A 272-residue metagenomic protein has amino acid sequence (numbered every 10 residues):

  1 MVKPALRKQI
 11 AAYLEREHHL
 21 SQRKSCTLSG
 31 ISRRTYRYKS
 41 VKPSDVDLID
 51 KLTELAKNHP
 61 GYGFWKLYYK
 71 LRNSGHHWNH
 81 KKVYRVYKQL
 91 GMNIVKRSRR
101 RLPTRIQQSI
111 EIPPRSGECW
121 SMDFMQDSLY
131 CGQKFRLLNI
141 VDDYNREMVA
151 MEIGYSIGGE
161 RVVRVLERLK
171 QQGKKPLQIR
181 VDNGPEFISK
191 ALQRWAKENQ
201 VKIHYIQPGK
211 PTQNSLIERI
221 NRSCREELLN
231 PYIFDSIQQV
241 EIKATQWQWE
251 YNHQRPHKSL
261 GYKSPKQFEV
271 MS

Functional and structural regions predicted by a protein language model:
V2-A5, L14, G30-C119, K210 (+1 more regions): Basic, flexible linker segments flanking DNA-binding modules in nucleic acid-interacting mobile-element proteins
S25-C26, Y36, L52, L67 (+13 more regions): Mobile genetic element proteins and their domesticated derivatives, centered on retroelements and DNA transposons
H59-G61, I112-P114, Y130, K210-Q213 (+1 more regions): Conserved, non-catalytic sequence blocks in retroelement Pol enzymes and Pol-derived host proteins
H77-V141, E147, Y155, E160-R168 (+1 more regions): Mobile-element integrase/transposase regions, centering on the N-terminal DNA-binding/Zn-coordinating module
R97-R101, I179-N183, E198-L216, Y232-I237: RNase H-like polynucleotidyl transferase catalytic core
K174-S189: Acidic/histidine-rich, metal-coordinating catalytic segments
K197-V201, S223-S272: C-terminal domain-tail junction helix/linker
